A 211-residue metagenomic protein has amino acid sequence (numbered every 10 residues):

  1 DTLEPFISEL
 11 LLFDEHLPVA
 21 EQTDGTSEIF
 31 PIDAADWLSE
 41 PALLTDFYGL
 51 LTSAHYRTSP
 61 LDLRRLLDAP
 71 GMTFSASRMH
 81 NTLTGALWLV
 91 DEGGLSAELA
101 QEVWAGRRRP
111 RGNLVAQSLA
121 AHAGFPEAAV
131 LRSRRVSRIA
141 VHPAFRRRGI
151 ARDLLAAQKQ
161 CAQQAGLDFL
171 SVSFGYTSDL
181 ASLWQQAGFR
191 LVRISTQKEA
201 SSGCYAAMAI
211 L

Functional and structural regions predicted by a protein language model:
D1-Y56, G71, A76, G94-I139 (+1 more regions): Terminal substrate-recognition subdomain of acyl/acetyltransferases
S59-M72: C-terminal helical "lid" subdomain and adjoining coupling/linker elements of P-loop NTPases
G71-V90: Conserved beta-hairpin
G85, R147-A151, G188: Glycine-centered flexibility sites
W88-D91, R108, D153: Intrinsic low-complexity, intrinsically disordered segments enriched in polar/basic residues
E92-G94, A144: Short coil/turn motifs at secondary-structure junctions
R138-V141, R146-A162: Conserved acetyl-CoA-binding loop-helix of GNAT-fold acetyltransferases
